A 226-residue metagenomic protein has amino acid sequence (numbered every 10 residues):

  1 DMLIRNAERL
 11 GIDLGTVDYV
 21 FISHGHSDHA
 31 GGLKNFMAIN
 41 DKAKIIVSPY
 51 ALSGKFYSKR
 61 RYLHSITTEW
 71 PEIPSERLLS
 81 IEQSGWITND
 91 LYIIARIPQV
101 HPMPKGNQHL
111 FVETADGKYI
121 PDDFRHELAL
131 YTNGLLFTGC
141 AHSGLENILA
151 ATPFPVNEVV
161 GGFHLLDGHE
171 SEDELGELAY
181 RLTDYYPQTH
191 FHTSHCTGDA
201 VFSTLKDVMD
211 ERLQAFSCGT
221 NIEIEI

Functional and structural regions predicted by a protein language model:
M2-L52, F154-V159: Active-site metal-binding motif and surrounding structural segment of the metallo-beta-lactamase
S27-D28, A51-K55, L165-D167, D199 (+1 more regions): Short gly/pro/ser/thr-enriched loop/turn and capping motifs at secondary-structure boundaries
A30, N35-F36, A43-E82: Hydrophobic alpha-helical segments and helix pairs
G31-N40, Y62-I66, E170-L175, F202-D207: Metal-dependent catalytic neighborhoods of phosphoester/phosphodiester hydrolases
I46, E76-E82, Y92-I94, H192 (+1 more regions): General small-molecule cofactor/ligand-binding pocket signal
R60-R61, Q83-T132: Active-site-proximal loop/helix segment associated with metal-binding centers of metalloenzymes
P121-G219: Cap/insert and terminal regions of metallo-dependent hydrolase folds
